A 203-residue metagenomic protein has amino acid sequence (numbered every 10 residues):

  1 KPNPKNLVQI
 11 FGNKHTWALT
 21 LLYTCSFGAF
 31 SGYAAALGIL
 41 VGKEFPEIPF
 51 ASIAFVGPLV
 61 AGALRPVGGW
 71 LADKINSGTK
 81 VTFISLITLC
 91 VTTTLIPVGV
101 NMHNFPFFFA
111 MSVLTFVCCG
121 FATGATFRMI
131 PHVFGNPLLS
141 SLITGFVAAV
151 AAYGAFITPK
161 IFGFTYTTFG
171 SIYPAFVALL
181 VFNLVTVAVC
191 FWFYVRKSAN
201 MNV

Functional and structural regions predicted by a protein language model:
K1-V8, M201-V203: Flexible cytoplasmic inter-helical loops of multi-pass small-molecule transporters
N13-P66, T123, F127, T158: Extracytoplasmic gate region of multi-pass secondary transporters
T24, P106-F121: Hydrophobic core of transmembrane alpha-helices in multi-pass small-molecule transporters, especially MFS/SLC-type
D73-I87: Cytoplasmic membrane-interface "Motif A"-like loop-to-helix N-cap segments of 12-TM Major Facilitator Superfamily
I87-M102: C-terminal ends and interior cores of transmembrane alpha-helices in multi-pass membrane transporters/permeases
F121-G135: Intracellular juxtamembrane helix-capping segments at the cytosolic ends of symmetry-related transmembrane helices
F134-S171: A late C-terminal transmembrane helix in Major Facilitator Superfamily
P174-W192: Symmetry-related core transmembrane helices of the 12-TM Major Facilitator Superfamily/SLC fold
